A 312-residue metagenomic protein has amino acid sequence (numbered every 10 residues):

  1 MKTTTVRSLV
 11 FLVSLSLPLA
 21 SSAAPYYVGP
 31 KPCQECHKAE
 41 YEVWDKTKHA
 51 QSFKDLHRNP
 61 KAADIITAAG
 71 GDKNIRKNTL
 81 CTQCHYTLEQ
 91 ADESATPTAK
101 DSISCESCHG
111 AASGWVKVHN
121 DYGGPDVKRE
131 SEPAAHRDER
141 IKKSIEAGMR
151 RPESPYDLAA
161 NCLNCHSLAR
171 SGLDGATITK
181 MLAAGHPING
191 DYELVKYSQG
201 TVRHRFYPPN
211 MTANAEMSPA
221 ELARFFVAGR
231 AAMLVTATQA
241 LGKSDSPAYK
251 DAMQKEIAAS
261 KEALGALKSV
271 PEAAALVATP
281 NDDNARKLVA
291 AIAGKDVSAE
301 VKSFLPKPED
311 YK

Functional and structural regions predicted by a protein language model:
M1-F11: Bacterial N-terminal signal peptides that target proteins for export
P18-S21: N-terminal signal peptide c-region/cleavage motif recognized by signal peptidases
A24-E35: Local sequence-structure signature of Cys/Sec-based thiol-disulfide redox active-site neighborhoods
Q34-H37, T82, E106, L163: Cys/His/Pro-rich metal-binding microdomains
A39-A69, E93-I103, A112-K312: Primarily the internal scaffold of c-type cytochrome electron-transfer domains, especially repeated/multiheme c-type
K73-H85: Hydrophobic alpha-helical transmembrane segments
H85, H109, H166: Helix-to-catalytic-loop junction in kinase catalytic cores
L88-Q90: A cross-kingdom signal targeting lumenal/periplasmic-facing segments of multi-pass membrane and secretory-pathway
